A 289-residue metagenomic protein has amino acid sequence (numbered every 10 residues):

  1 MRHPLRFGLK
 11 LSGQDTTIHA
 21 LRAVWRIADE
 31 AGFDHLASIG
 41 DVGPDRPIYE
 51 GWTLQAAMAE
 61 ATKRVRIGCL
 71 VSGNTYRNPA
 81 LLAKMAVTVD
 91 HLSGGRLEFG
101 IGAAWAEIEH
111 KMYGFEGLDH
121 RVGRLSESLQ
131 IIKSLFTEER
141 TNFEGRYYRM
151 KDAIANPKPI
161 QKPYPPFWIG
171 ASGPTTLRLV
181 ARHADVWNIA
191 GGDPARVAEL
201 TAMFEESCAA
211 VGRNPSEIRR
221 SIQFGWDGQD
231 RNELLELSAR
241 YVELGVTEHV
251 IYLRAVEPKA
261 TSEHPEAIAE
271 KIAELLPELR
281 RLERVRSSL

Functional and structural regions predicted by a protein language model:
M1, Y113, L118-Q161, I189-L289: An alpha-helical appendage that flanks or caps ligand/catalytic pockets
M1-A61, P163-P165, E270-E274, E278-L289: N-terminal beta1-alpha1-beta2 module of alpha/beta enzyme domains
R2-H19, T75-N142, T261: Flexible, glycine-rich active-site loops centered on histidine and acidic residues that chelate a metal or position
F7-H19, S72-A80, Q161-S172, S221-N232: Active-site mouth loops of central-metabolism enzymes
F7-L11, L36-S38, R66-C69, L97-I101 (+4 more regions): Hydrophobic faces of well-ordered beta-strands that scaffold small-molecule active sites in alpha/beta enzyme cores
T16-A28, L82-M85, I169-R182, Q229-V242: Short, acidic/polar
A28, G32, M58, V89 (+7 more regions): Conserved, mostly hydrophobic/aromatic
H35-A61, G73, W105, G191-R196 (+1 more regions): Glycine-rich, proline-tolerant flexible connector loops at the mouths of alpha/beta enzymes
